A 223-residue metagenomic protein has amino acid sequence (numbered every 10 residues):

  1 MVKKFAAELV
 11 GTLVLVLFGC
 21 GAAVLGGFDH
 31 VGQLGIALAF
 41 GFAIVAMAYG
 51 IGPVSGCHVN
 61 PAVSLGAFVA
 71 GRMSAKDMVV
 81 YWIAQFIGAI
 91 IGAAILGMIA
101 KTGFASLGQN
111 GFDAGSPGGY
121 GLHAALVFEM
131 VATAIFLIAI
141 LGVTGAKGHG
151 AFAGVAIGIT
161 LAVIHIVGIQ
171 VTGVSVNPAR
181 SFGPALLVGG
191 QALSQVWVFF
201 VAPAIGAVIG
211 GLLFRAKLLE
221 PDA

Functional and structural regions predicted by a protein language model:
M1-A223: Membrane-interface helix-loop junctions and terminal tails of multi-pass membrane proteins
